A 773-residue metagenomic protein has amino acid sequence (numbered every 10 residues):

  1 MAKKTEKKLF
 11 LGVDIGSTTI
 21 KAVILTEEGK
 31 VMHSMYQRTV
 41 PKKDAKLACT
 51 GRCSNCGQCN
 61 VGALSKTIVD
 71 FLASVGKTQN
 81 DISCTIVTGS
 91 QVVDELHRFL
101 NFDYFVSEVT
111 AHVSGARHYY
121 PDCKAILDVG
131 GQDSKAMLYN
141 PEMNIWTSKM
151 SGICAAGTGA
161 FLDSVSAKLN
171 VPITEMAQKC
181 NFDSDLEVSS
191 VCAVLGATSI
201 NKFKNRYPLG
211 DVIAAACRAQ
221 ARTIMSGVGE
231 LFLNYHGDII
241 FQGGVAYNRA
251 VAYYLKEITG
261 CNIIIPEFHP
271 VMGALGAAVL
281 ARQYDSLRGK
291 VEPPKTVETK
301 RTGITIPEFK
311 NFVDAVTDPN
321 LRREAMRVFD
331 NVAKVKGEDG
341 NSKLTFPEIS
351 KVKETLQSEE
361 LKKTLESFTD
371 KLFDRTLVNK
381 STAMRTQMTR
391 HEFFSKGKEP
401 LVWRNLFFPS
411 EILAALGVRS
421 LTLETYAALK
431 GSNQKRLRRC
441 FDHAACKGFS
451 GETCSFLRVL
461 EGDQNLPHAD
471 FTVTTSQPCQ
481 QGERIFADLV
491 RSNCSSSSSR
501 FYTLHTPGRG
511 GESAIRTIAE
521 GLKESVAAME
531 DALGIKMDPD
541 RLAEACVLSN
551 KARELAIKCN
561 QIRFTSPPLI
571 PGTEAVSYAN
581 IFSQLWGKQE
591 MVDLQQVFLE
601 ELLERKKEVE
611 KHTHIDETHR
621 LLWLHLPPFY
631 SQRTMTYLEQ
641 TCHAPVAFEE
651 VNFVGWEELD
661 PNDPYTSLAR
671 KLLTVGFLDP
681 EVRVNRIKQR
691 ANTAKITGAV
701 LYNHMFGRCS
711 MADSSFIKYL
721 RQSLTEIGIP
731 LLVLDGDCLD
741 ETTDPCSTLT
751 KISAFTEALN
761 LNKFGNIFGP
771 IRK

Functional and structural regions predicted by a protein language model:
F10-G62, I145-S148, G152-I153: Short glycine-rich, Thr/Ser-proximal phosphate-binding strand/loop in the N-terminal lobe of ATP-dependent enzymes
T39-N55, I145-F182, V279-Q283: Glycine-rich phosphate-binding loop plus the immediately following alpha-helix
G89-V92, F232-I258, H269-G273: Glycine-rich phosphate-binding loops at beta-strand->alpha-helix junctions
F102-V109, K256-L275, G728-D735: Conserved phosphate-binding/catalytic loops in two-lobed NTP-binding clefts
S114, G159-D163, E267-R301: Glycine-rich phosphate-binding/hydrolytic loop that grips phosphoryl groups
G196-E230, P270, R683: Adenine-nucleotide phosphate-binding core of ATP-dependent small-molecule kinases
A315-P400, A519, K523, A527-W656: A charged, amphipathic alpha-helical module
F394, L406-F407, I412-R439, L622-K688 (+1 more regions): Redox- and metal-dependent alpha/beta enzyme cores, enriched for Fe-S-associated oxidoreductases and cofactor-handling
